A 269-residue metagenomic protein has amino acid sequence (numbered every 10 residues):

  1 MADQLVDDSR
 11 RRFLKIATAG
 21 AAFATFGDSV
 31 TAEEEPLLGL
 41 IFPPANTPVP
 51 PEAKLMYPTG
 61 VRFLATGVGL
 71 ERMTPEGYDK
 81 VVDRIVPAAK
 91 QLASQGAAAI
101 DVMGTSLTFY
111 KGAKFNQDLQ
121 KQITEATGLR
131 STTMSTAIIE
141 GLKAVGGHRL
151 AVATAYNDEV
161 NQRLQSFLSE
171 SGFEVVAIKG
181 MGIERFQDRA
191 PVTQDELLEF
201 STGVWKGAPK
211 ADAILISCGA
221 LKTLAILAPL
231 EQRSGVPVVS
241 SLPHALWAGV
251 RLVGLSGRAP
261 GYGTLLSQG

Functional and structural regions predicted by a protein language model:
M1-S9, A19, F26: N-terminal secretory signal peptides
E33-P87, E159-N161, Q165-T193: N-terminal glycine-rich anion-binding loop in soluble enzyme alpha/beta folds
V82-Q95, E199-K210: Short, well-structured alpha-helical segments in soluble
A97-M103, A151-V152, A211-C218: Periplasmic-binding protein-like
T108-R130: Glycine/small-residue-rich loop that forms an oxyanion/phosphate-binding "nest" at active or ligand-binding sites
I123-E184, L266-S267: Conserved beta-alpha
R185-F186, V238-S256: Short, flexible loop segments at boundaries between secondary-structure elements
E199-R233, S240, A245-L246: Hydrophobic alpha-helical
